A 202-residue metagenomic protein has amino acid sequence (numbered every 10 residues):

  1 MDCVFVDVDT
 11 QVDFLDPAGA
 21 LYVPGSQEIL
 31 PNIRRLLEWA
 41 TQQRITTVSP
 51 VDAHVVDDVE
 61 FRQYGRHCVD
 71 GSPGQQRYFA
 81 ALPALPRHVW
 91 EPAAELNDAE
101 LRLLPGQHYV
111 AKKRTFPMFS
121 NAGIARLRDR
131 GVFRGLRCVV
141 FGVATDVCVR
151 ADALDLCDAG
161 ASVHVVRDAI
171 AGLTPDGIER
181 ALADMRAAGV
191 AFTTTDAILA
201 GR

Functional and structural regions predicted by a protein language model:
M1-F5: Extreme N-terminal starter segment of soluble prokaryotic enzymes
V6-V8, V51, R167: Active-site flanking residues adjacent to catalytic metal/cofactor-binding acidic residues
V12, V55, A171: Short, glycine/acidic-enriched loop or turn micro-motifs at the edges of active sites
A18-S26, Q63-C68: Short glycine-enriched, charge-decorated loop/helix-capping segments at active-site entrances that position
P31-R137: Active-site alpha/beta core segments
L36-W39, V149-D158: Histidine-anchored nucleotide/phosphate-binding helix
A111, V190-G201: Short acidic-hydrophobic, aromatic-tinged amphipathic segments that line or gate anion-handling sites
V139-G142, S162-P175: A short glycine-rich beta-strand->turn/loop micro-motif centered on a GG-aromatic cluster
